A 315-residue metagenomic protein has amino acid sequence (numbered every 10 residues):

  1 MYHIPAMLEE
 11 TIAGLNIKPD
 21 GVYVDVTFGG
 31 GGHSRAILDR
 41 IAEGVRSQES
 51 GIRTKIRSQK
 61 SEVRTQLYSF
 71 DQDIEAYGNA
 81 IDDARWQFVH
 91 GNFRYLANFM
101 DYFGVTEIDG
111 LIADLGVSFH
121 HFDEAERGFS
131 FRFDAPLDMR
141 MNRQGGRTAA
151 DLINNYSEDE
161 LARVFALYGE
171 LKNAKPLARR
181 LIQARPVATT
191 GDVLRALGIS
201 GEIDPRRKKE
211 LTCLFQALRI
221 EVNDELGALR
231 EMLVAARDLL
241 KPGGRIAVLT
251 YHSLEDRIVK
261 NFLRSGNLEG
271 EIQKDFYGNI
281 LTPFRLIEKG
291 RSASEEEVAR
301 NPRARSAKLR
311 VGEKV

Functional and structural regions predicted by a protein language model:
M1-G44, R53, R64-V315: S-adenosyl-L-methionine-dependent methyltransferase catalytic core, i.e., the SAM/SAH-binding region
